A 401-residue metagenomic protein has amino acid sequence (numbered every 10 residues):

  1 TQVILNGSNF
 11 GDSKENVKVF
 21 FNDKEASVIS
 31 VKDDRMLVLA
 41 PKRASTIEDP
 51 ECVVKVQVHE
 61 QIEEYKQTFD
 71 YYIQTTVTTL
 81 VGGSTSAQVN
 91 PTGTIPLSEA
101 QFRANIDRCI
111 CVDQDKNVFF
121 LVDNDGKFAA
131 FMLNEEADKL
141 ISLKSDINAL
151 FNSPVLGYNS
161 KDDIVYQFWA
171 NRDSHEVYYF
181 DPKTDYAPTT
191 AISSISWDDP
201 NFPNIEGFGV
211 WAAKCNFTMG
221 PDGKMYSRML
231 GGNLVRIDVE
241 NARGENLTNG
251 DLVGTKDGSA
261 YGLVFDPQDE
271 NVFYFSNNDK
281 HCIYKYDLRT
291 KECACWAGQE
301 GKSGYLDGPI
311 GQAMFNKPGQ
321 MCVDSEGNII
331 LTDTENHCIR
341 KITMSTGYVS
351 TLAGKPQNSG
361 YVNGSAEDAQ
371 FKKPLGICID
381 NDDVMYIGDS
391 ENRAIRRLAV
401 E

Functional and structural regions predicted by a protein language model:
T1-T79, D115, F119, V165: Ser/Thr/Pro-rich low-complexity tracts
I73-I106, E136-N152, T184-A213, E240-Y261 (+2 more regions): Gly/Pro-rich loop segments of beta-rich domains
V112-K116, Y158-D163, M219-D222, F265-E270 (+2 more regions): Residue-level detector of Asp-centered blade-edge/turn motifs that repeat once per structural unit in beta-propeller
N117-L121, I164-W169, K224-S227, V272-F275 (+2 more regions): Conserved beta-propeller blade signature
V122-D125, F168-D173, D222, R228-G231 (+3 more regions): Short loop/turn segments immediately following the C-termini of beta-strands
K127-M132, H175-Y179, G232-R236, H281-K285 (+3 more regions): A short loop-to-beta-strand structural motif that recurs across blades of beta-propeller domains
K317-K341: Loop/turn-rich, solvent-exposed surfaces of beta-rich toroidal or solenoidal domains
K372-E401: Blade-level signature of beta-propeller repeat domains, shared across WD40, Kelch, NHL, RCC1 and BNR/Asp-box propellers
